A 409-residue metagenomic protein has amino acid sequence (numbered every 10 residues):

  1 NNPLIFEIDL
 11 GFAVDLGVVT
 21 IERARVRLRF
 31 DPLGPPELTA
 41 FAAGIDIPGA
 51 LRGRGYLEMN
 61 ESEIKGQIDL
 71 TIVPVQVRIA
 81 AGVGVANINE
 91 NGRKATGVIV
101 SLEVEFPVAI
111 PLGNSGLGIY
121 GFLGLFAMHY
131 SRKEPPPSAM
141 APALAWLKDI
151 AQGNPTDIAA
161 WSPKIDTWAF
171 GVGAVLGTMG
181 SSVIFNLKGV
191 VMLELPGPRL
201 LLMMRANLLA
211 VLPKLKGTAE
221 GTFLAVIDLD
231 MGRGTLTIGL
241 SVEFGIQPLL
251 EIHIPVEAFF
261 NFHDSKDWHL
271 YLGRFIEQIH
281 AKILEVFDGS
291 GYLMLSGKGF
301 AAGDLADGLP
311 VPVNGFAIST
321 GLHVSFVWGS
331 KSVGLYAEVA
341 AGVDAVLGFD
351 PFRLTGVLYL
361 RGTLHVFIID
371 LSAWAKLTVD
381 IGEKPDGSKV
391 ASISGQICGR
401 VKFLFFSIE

Functional and structural regions predicted by a protein language model:
N1-E409: Extended assembly/interaction regions that build large supramolecular complexes
